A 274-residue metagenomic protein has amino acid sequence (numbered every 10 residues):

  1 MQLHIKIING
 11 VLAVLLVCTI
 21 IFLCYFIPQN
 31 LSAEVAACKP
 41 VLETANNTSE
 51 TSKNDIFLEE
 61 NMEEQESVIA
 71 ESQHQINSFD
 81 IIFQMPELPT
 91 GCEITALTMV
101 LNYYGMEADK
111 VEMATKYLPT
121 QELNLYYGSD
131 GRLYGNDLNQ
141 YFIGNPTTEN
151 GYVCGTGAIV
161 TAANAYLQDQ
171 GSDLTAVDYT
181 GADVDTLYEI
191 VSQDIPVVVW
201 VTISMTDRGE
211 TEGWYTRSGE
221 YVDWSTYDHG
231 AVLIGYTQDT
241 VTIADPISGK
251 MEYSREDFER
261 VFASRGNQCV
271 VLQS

Functional and structural regions predicted by a protein language model:
H4-T161, I203-M205, T211-W224: Active-site-adjacent structural segments surrounding the nucleophilic cysteine of cysteine proteases and isopeptidases
G91-E93, A176, V197-V201, V232 (+2 more regions): Structural recognition of the beta-strand scaffold that forms the well-ordered cores of secreted hydrolase catalytic
A108, E112-G131, D169-T180, V261 (+1 more regions): Cysteine-dependent hydrolase recognition
K116-Y117, Y179, W200-S204, I234-T237 (+1 more regions): Active-site-proximal beta-strand/loop segments in catalytic clefts of secreted hydrolases
G144-D185, E189-Q193: Mid-length scaffold segments of soluble, non-membrane domains
Q170-S172, S192-V198, T237-T240, N267: Loop/turn elements at helix/coil->beta-strand transitions in domains of secreted/extracellular proteins
L187-G209: Short, solvent-exposed, low-complexity loop/linker segments
G213-S218, V222-S225, A231-S274: Noncatalytic regulatory segments and standalone regulatory/sensor domains
